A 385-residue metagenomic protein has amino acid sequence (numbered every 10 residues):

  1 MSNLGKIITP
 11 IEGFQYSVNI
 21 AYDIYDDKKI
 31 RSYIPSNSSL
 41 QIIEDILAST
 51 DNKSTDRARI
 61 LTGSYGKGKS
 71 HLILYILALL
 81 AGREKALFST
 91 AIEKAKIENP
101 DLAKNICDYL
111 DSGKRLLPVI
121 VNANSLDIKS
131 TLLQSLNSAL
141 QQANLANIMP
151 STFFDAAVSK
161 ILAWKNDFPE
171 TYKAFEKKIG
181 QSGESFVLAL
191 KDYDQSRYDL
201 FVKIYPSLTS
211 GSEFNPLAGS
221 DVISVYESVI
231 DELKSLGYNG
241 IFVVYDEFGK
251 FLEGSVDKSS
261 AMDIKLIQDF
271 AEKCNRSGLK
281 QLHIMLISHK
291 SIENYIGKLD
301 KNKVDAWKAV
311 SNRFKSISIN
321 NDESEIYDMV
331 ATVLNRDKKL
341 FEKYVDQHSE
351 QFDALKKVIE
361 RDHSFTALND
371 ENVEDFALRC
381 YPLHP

Functional and structural regions predicted by a protein language model:
M1-K67, I73-L74, A78-E84, I92-I97 (+4 more regions): Walker A/P-loop-proximal flanking segment of P-loop NTPase domains
F14, I106-S130, Q134, Q142 (+2 more regions): Conserved P-loop NTPase catalytic core
I30, R59-S64, H71-F186, N320-A331: P-loop NTPase motor core
K53, R83-L87, L233-N239, K258-S259 (+1 more regions): Secondary-structure transition/capping motifs at alpha-helix termini and the adjoining loop/turn into the next element
N124-L126, E213-G219, L252-D263: Flexible beta-alpha connector loops of hexameric P-loop NTPases
A146-F242, K273, S277: Mid-core helix/loop region of P-loop NTP-binding domains shared across ATPases and GTPases
L233, G237-D263: Conserved P-loop NTPase "ATPase switch" module shared by AAA+ and STAND
D257-F270, K298-N302: Substrate-gripping "pore-loop 1 plus following alpha2 helix"
